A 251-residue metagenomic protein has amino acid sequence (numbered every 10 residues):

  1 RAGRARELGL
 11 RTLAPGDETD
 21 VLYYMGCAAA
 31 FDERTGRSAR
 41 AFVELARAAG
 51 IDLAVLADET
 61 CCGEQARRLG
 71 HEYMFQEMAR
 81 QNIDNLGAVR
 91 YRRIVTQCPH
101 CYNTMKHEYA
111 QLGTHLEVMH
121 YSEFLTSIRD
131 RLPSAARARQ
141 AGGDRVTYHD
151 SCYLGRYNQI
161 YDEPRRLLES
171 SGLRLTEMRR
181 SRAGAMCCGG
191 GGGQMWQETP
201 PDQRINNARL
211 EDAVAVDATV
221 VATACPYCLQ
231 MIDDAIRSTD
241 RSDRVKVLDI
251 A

Functional and structural regions predicted by a protein language model:
R1-A251: Iron-sulfur cluster-binding electron-transfer modules in prokaryotic oxidoreductases
